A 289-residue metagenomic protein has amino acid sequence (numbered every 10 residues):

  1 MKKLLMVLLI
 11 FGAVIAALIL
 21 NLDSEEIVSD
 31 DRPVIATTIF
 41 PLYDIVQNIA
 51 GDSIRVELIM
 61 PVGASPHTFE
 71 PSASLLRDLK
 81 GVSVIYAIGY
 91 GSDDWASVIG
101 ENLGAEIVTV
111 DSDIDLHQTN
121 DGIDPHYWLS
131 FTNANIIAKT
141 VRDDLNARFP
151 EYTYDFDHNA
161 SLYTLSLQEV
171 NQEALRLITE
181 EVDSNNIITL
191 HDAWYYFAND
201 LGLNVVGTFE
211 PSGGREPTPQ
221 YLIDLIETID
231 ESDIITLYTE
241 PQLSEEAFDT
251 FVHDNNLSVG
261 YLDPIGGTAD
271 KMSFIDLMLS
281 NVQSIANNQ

Functional and structural regions predicted by a protein language model:
K2-Q289: Extracytoplasmic metal-acquisition and chelation regions
